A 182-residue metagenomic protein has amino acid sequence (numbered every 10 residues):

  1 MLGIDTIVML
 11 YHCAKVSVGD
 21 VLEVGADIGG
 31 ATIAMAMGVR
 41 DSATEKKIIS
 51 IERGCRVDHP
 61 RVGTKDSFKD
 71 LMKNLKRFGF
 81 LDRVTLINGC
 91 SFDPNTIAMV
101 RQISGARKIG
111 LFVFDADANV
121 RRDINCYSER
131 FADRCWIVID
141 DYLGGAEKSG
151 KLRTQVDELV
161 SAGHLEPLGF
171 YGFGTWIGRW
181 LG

Functional and structural regions predicted by a protein language model:
M1-I7: Conserved SAM-binding loop and adjacent beta-strand
V8-G182: S-adenosylmethionine/decaboxylated-SAM
